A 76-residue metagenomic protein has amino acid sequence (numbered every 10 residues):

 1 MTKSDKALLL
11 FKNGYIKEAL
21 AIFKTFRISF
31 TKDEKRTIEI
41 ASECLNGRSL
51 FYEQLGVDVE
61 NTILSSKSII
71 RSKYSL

Functional and structural regions predicted by a protein language model:
T2-K12, I16-L76: C-terminal-biased regions
